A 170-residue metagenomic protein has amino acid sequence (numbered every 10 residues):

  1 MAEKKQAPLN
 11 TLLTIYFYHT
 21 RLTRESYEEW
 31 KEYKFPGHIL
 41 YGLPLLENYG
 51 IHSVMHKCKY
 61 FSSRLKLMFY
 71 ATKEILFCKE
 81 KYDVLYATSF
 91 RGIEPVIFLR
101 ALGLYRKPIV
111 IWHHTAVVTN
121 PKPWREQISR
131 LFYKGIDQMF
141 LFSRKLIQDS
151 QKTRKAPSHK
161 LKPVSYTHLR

Functional and structural regions predicted by a protein language model:
M1-C58, E80-Y82: N-terminal subdomain of nucleotide-sugar transferases
T11-I15, V84-A87, A101-T119, F140: Active-site proximal beta-strand in glycosyltransferases
S53-Y70, Y86-T88: A short, charged, and often flexible helix/loop element on the N-terminal side of the glycosyltransferase catalytic
A71-G92, V110: Short N-terminal targeting/anchoring amphipathic segment
L76-E80, Y105, N120-F140: Membrane-proximal helix-turn-helix segments that form the acceptor-binding/catalytic region of lipid-linked
I93-A101, I109-I111, A116-F132: Active-site and donor-binding regions of nucleotide-sugar-utilizing enzymes
I136-H159: A short, active-site helix/loop in glycosyltransferases that binds the activated sugar's phosphate group
T167-H168: Conserved small/polar residues in nucleotide/adenosyl-binding loops
